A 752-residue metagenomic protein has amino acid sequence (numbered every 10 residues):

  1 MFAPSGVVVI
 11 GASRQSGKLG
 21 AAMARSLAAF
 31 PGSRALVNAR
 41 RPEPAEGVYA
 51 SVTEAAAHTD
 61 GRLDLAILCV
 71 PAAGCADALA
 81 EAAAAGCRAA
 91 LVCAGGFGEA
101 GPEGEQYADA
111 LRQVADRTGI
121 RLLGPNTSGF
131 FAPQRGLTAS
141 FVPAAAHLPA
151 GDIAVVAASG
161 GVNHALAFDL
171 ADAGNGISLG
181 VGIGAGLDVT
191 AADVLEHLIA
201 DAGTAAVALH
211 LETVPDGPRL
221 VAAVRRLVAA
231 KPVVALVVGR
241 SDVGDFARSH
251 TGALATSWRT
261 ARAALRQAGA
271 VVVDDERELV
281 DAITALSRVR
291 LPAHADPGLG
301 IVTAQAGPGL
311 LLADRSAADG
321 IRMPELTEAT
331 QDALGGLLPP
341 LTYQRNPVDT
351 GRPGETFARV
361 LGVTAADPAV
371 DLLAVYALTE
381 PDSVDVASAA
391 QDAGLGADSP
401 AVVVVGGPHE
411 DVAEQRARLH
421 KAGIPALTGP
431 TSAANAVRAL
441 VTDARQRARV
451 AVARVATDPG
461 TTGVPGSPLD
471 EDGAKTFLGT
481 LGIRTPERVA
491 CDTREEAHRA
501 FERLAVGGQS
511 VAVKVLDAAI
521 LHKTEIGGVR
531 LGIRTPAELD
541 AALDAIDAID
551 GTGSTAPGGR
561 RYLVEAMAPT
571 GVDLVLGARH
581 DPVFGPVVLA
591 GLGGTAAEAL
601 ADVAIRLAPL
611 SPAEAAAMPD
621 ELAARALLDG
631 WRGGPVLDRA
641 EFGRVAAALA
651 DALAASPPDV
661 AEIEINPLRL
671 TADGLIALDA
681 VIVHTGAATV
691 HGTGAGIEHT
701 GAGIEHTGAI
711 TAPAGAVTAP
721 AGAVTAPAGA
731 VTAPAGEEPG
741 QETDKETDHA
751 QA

Functional and structural regions predicted by a protein language model:
M1-G692, D748-A752: Catalytic-core regions of core metabolic enzymes, especially those transforming organic acids/acyl-group intermediates
T693-A735, P739: Long, intrinsically disordered low-complexity tandem-repeat segments
E737-E738, E742-A752: Short, cationic low-complexity segments
